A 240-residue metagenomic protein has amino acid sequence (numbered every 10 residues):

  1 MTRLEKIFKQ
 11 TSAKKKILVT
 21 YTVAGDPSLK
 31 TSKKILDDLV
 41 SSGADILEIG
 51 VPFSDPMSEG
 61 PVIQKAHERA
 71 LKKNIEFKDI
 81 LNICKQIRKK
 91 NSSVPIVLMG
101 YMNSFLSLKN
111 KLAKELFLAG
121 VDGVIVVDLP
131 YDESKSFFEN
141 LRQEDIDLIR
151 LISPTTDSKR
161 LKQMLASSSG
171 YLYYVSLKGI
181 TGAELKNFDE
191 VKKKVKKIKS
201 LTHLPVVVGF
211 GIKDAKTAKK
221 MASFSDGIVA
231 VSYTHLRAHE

Functional and structural regions predicted by a protein language model:
M1-V19: N-terminal amphipathic alpha-helix/helix-capping segment at the start of soluble metabolic enzymes
T2, S58-G60, F77-L81, D128-L141 (+3 more regions): Active-site-adjacent beta->alpha loops and helix N-cap segments on the catalytic face of soluble alpha/beta enzymes
S32-D37, K159-K162, I212-S225: Catalytic cores of alpha/beta
E48-I75, K178-A183: Glycine-rich, proline-tolerant flexible connector loops at the mouths of alpha/beta enzymes
I63, K73, L161-S200: Glycine/Thr-rich beta-alpha phosphate-binding loop at enzyme active sites
H67-I125: Active-site beta->alpha loop and helix N-cap motifs at the rims of alpha/beta catalytic domains
D122-E133, L148-T155: Catalytic beta/alpha-barrel core
T234-E240: Conserved small/polar residues in nucleotide/adenosyl-binding loops
